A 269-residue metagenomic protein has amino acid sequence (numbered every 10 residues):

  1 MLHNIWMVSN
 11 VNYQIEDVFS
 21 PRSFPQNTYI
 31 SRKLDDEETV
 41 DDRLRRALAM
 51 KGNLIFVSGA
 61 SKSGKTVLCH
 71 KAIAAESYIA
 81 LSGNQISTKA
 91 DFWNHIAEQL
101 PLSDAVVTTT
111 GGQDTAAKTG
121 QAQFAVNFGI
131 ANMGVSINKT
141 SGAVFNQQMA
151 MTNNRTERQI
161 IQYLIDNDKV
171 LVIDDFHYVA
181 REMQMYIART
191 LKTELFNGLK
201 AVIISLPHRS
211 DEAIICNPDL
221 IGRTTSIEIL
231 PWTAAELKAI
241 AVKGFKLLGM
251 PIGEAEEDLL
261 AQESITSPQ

Functional and structural regions predicted by a protein language model:
M1-S58: A short, basic N-terminal segment
D42-V170, Y178-R181: P-loop NTPase nucleotide-binding core
I55-S61, Y178-V179, T193-N217, I229: Sensor-1/coupling segment of RecA-like P-loop NTPase cores
Y78, I215-P231: A short helix-turn-beta junction within AAA+ P-loop NTPase domains corresponding to the substrate/partner-engaging
G83-Q85, T225-E236: Conserved AAA+ ATPase "SRH/arginine-finger" region at the nucleotide-binding site
I160, I187-N197, D219-L220: Catalytic-core regions built around general acid/base machinery
L230-E257, I265-Q269: Conserved small helical "lid"/interfacial subdomain of P-loop NTPases
